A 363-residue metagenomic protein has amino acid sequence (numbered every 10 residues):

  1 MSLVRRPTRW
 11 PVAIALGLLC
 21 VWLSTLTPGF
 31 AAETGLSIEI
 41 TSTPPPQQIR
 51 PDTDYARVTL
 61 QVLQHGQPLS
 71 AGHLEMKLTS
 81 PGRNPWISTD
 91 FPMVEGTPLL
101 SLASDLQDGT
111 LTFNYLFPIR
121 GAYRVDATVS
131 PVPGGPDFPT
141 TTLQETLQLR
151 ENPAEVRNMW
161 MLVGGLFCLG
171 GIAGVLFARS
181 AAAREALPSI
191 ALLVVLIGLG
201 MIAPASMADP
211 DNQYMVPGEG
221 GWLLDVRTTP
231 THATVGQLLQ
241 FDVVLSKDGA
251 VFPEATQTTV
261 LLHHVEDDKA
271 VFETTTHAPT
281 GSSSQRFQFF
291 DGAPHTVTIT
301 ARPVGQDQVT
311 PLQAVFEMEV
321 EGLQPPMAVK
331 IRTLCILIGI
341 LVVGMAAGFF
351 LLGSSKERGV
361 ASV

Functional and structural regions predicted by a protein language model:
L3-I14, A186-L187: Bacterial N-terminal signal peptides that target proteins for export
P7, S24-L26, E33: Intrinsically disordered/low-complexity terminal segments and short unstructured peptides
W10-A13, G17, A32-T34: Low-complexity, intrinsically disordered regions enriched in charged/polar residues
A13-T25, L196-I197: Bacterial N-terminal signal peptides
P28-S362: N-terminal soluble domains immediately following signal/targeting peptides that reside in extracytoplasmic
